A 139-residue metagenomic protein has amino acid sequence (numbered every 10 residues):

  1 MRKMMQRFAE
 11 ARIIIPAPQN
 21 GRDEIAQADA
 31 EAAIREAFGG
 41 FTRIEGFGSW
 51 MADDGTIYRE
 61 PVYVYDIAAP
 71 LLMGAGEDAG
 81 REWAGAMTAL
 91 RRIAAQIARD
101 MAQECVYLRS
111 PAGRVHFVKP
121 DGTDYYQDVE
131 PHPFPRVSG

Functional and structural regions predicted by a protein language model:
M1-G139: Positively charged, small/polar-rich N-terminal and surface patches that mediate targeting and assembly and bind
